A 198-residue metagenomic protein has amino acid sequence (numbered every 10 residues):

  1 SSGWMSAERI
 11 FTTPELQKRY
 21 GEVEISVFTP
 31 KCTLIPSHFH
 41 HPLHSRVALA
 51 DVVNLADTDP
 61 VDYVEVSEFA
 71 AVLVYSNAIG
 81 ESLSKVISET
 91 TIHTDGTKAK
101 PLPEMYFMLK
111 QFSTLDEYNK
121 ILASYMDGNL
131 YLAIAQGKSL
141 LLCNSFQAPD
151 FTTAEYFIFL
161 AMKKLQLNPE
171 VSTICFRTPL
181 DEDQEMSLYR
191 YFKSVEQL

Functional and structural regions predicted by a protein language model:
S1, F112-S139: Gly/Thr-rich phosphate-binding beta-strand-loop-beta motif of the actin/hexokinase/Hsp70
S2-F112: Active-site neighborhood for divalent-cation/phosphate handling
L16, E65, T114, A123 (+1 more regions): Sterically constrained small-residue positions within well-ordered secondary structures of folded domains
K18-E22, Y118, V171: Short, high-confidence coil segments that cap the C-terminus of an alpha-helix and link into the following beta-strand
V23-I25, I121, I174: Receiver (REC) domain switch-region micro-motif
Y63-V66, V72-Y75, S139-L198: Accessory, usually C-terminal, subdomains that scaffold auxiliary metal cofactors
K85-V86, A133-Q136, C143-S145: A short secondary-structure junction signal
K98-D116, L180-S194: Amphipathic, soluble alpha/beta structural segments
